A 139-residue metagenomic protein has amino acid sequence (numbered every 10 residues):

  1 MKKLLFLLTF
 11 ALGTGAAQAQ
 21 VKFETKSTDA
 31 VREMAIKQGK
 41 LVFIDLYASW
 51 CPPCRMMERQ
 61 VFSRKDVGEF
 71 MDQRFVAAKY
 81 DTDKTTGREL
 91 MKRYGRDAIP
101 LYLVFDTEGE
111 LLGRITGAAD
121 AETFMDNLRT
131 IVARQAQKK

Functional and structural regions predicted by a protein language model:
L4-G13: Sec-dependent N-terminal signal peptides
T14-A19: Sec/Tat signal peptide C-region and signal peptidase I cleavage site
K22-K26, F62-T86: Thiol-based oxidoreductase modules, predominantly thioredoxin-like and allied folds used for disulfide exchange
F23-L41, M71: A short beta-strand-turn-helix
G39-V42, L46-W50, A98: Short pre-active-site segment immediately N-terminal to redox-active cysteine/selenocysteine motifs in thiol-based
F43-I44, A77, Y102: Hydrophobic beta-strand anchors of alpha/beta hydrolase catalytic cores
L46-F62: Conserved redox-active cysteine motifs that mediate thiol-disulfide chemistry, especially di-cysteine Cys-X(1-2)-Cys
D97-Q137: Non-catalytic, surface beta->alpha helical segment in thiol-disulfide oxidoreductase systems
